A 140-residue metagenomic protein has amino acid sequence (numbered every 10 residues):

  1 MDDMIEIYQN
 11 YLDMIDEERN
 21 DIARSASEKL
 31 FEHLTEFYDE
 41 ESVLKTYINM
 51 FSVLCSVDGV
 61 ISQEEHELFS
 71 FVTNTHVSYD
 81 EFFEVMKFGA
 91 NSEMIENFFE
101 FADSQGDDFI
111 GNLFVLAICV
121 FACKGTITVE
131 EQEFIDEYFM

Functional and structural regions predicted by a protein language model:
M1-M140: Small-residue-enriched hydrophobic alpha-helices in membranes
